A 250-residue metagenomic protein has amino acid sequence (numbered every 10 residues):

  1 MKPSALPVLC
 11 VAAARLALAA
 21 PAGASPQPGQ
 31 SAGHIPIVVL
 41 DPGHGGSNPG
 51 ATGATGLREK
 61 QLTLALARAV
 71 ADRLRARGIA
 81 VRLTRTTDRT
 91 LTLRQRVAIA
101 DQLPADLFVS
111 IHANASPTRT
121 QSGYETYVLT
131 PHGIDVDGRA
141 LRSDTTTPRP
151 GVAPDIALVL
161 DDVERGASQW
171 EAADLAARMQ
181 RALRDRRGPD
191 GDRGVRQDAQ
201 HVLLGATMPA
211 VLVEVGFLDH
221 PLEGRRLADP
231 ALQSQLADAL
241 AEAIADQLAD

Functional and structural regions predicted by a protein language model:
M1-S4: Positively charged n-region of N-terminal signal peptides that target proteins for export
P7-A19: Bacterial N-terminal signal peptides
A19-P26: Boundary at the C-terminal end of the N-terminal hydrophobic targeting segment
P28-I35, L62-D250: Active-site-proximal helix/loop segments of hydrolytic enzymes
I37-V39: Residues that mark the start of a beta-strand
D41-S47: Short acidic/polar micro-motifs centered on Gly/Asp/Asn
G50-A65: Glycine- and acidic-residue-enriched helix-capping/strand-helix junction motifs
